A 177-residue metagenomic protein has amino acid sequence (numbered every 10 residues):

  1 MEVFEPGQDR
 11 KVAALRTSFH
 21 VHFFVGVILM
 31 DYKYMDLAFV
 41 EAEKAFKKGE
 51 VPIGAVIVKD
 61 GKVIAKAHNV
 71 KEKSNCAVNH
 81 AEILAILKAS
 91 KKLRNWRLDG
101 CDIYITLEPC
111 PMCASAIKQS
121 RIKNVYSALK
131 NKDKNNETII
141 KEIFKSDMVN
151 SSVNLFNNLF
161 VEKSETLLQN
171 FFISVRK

Functional and structural regions predicted by a protein language model:
P6-K11, R16-F19, A85: Short Gly/Ser/Thr- and charged-rich N-terminal loops/segments that act as flexible capping/hinge elements
V21-V25: Short hydrophobic alpha-helical segments enriched in small aliphatic residues
I28-K48, W96, P109-K177: Zinc-dependent deaminase
I53-V58: Short beta-strand scaffold segments in enzyme catalytic cores
I64-K71: Short beta->alpha transition motifs characteristic of CBS
K73-I83: A short, polar/charged loop-to-alpha-helix boundary motif
N95-L107: Immediate flanking context of iron-sulfur cluster ligation sites
